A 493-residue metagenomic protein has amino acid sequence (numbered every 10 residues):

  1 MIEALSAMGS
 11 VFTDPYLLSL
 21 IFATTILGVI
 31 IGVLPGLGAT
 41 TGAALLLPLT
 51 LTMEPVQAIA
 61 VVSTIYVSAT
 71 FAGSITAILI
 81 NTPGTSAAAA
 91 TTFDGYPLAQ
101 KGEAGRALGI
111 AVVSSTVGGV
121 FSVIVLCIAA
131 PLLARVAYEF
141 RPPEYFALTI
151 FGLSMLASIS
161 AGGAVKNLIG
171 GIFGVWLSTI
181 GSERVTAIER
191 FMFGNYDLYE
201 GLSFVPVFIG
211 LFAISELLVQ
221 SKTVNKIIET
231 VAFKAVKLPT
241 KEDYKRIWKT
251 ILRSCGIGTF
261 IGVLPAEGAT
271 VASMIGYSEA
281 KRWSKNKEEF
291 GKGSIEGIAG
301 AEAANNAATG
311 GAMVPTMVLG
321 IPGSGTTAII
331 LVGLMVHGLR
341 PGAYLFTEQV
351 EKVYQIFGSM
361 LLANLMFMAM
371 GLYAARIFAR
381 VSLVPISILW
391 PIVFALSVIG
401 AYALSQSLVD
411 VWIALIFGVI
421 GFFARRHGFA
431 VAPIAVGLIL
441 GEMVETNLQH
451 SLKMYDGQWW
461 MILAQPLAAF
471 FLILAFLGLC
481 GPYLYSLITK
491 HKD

Functional and structural regions predicted by a protein language model:
M1-A58, P131, E189-S294, A379 (+3 more regions): Helix-loop-helix hairpins and the membrane-proximal interhelical loops of multi-pass alpha-helical transport proteins
T25-A39, A69-N81, L156-A161, C255-P265 (+3 more regions): Transmembrane alpha-helix interface/packing and boundary motifs in multi-pass membrane proteins, characterized by
I31-T40, I78-A89, F121-V125, I261-T270 (+4 more regions): Short helix-coil transition sites and intra-membrane helix breaks within transmembrane domains of multi-pass
A39-L49, V62, A77-P97, I128 (+7 more regions): Re-entrant/interfacial helical elements at transmembrane boundaries that shape and gate the permeation pathway
V56-A60, P97-S114, K285-G297, G325-A328 (+1 more regions): Membrane-interface alpha-helices at helix entry/exit sites of multi-pass transporters
Y66-A77, G84, S294-L319, G323 (+1 more regions): A structural-propensity feature for long, helix-poor, extended segments
V67-A72, V113-V125, L133, L177 (+3 more regions): Membrane-embedded alpha-helical segments of transport systems, primarily multispan ion/solute transporters
G109-N225, V336-T489: Membrane-embedded alpha-helical modules
